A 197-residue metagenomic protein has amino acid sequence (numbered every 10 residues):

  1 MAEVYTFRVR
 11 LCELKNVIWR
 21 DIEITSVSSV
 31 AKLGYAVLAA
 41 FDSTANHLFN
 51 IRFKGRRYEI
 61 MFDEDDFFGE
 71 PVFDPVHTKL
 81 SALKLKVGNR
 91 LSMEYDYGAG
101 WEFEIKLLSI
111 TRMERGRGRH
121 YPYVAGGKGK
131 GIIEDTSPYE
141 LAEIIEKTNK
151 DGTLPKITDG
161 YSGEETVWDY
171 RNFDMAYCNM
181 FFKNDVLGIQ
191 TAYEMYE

Functional and structural regions predicted by a protein language model:
M1-E197: Short linear regulatory motifs enriched in tryptophan with gly/pro/ser
